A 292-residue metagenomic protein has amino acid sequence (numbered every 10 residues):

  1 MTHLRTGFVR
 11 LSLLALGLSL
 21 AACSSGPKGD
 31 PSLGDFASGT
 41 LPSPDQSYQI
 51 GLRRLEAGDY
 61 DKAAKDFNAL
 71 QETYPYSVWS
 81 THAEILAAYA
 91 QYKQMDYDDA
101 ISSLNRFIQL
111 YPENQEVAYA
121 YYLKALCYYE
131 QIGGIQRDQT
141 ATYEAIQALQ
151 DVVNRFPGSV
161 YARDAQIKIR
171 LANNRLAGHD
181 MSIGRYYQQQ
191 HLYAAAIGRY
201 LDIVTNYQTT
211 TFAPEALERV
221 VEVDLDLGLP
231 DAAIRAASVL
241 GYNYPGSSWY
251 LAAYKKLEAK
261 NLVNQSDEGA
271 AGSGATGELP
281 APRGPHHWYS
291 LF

Functional and structural regions predicted by a protein language model:
T2-T6, C23-F292: Acidic, polar-rich low-complexity tracts and alpha-helical solenoid repeat scaffolds
L11-A21: Bacterial N-terminal signal peptides
